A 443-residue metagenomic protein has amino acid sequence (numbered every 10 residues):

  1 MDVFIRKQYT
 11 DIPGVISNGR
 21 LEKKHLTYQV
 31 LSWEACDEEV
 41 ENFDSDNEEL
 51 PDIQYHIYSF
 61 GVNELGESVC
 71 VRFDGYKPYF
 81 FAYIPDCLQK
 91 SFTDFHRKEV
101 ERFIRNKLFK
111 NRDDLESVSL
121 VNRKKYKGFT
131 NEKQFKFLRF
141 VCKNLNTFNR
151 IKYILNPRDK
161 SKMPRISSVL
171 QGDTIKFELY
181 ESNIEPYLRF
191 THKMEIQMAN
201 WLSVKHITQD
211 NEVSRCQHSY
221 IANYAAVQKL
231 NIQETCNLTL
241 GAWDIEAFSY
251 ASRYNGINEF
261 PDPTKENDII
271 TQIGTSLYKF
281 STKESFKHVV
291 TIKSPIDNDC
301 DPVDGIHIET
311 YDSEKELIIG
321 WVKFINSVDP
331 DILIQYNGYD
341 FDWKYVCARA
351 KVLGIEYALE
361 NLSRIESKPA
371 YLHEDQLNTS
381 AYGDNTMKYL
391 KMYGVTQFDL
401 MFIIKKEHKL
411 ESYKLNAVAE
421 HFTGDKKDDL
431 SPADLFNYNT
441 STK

Functional and structural regions predicted by a protein language model:
M1-M401, K406-K443: The two-metal-ion catalytic cores of nucleic-acid processing enzymes
